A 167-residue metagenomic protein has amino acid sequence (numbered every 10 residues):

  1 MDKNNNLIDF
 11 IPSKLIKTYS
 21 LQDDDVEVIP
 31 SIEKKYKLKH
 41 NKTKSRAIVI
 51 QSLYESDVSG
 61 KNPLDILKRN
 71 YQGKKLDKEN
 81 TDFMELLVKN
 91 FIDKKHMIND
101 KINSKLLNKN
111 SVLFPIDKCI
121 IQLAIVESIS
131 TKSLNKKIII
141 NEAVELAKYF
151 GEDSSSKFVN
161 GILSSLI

Functional and structural regions predicted by a protein language model:
M1-Y149, S155-S156, N160-I167: N-terminal interaction/assembly modules
